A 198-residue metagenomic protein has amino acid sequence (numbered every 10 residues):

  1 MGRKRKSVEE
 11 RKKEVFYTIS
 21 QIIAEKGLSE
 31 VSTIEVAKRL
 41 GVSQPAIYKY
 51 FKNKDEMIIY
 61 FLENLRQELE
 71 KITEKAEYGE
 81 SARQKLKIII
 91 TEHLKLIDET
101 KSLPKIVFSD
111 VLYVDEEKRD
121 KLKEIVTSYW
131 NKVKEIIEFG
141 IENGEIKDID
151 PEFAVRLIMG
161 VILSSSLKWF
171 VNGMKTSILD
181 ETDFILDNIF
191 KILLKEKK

Functional and structural regions predicted by a protein language model:
M1-E10, K197-K198: N-terminal intrinsically disordered/low-complexity leader segments
E10-S20, V36, F61-L69, V133: Generic hydrophobic, amphipathic alpha-helix propensity
E14, I22-E56, Y60: Helix-turn-helix
Y60, E74-E99, A154-I158: Hydrophobic alpha-helical connector segments
Q67-K75, E116-N143, E152-R156, S164 (+2 more regions): Amphipathic alpha-helical packing segments from all-alpha helical-bundle domains
K95-E99, W130, E135, F139 (+3 more regions): Amphipathic C-terminal alpha-helical segment
I97-E117, W169: Amphipathic alpha-helical segments used for helix-helix packing
